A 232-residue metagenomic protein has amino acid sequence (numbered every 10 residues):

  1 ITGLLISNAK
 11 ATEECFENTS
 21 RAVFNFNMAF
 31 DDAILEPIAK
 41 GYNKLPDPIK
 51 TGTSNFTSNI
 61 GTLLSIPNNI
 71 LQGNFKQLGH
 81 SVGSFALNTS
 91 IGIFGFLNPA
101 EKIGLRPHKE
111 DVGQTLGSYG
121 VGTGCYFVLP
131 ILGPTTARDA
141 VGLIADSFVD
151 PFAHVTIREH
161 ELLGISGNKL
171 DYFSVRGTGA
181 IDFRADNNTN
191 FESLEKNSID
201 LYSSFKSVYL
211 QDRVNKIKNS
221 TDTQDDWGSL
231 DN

Functional and structural regions predicted by a protein language model:
L5-A11: Sec/Tat signal peptide C-region and signal peptidase I cleavage site
N18-G41: N-terminal targeting signals for Sec/Tat export/insertion, comprising classic cleavable signal peptides
V23, N27-F30, F56, I60-L63 (+1 more regions): Alpha-helical transition-metal enzyme core signature, strongest for iron centers
A33-T51, G113: Membrane interface segments of multi-pass transport proteins and intramembrane proteases
G41-L45, N68-L78: Helix-loop segments that flank and shape redox-cofactor active sites
T51-G73: A glycine-rich, hydrophobic loop/mini-helix early in the fold
N59, Q72-R138: Mid-length scaffold segments of soluble, non-membrane domains
G122-N232: A structured, mid-to-C-terminal "fold-capping" secondary-structure block
